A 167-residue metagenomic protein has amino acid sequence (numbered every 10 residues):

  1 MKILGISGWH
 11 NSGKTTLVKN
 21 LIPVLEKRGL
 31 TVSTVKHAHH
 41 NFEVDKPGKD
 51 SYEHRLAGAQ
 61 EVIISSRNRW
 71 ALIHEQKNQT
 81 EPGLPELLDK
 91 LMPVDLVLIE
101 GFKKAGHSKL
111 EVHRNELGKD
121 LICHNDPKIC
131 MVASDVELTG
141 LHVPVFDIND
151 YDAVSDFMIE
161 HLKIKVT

Functional and structural regions predicted by a protein language model:
I3: Walker A (P-loop) ATP-phosphate-binding motif of ABC ATPase nucleotide-binding domains
I6: Hydrophobic anchor at the beta1->P-loop junction of P-loop NTPases
H10: The conserved Walker
K14: Conserved lysine of the Walker
L17-V18: Post-Walker A alpha-helix
I22-N78, P82: N-terminal phosphate/diphosphate-binding loop that engages ATP/GTP or pyrophosphate donors across diverse enzyme folds
E75-K104: Phosphate-binding/switch loop-helix module in NTP-utilizing enzymes
L96-V166: Phosphate/Mg2+-binding loops and adjacent switch elements in nucleotide/diphosphate-handling enzyme cores
